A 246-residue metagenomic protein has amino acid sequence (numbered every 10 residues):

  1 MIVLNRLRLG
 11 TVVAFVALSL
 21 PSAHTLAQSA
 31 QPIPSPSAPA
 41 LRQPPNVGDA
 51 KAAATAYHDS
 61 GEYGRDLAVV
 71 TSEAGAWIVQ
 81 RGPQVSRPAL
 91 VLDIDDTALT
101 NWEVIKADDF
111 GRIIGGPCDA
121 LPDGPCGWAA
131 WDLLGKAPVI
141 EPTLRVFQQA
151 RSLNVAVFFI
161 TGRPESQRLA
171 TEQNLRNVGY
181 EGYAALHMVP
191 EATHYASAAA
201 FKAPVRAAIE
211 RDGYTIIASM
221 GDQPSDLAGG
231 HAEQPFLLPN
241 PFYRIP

Functional and structural regions predicted by a protein language model:
I2-L4, H24-L92: Non-catalytic pre-domain segments flanking phosphatase-related domains
G10-P21: Bacterial N-terminal signal peptides
A30-P34, A40-L41, P45, G61 (+2 more regions): C-terminal cap/substrate-recognition subdomain and adjoining C-terminal extension of metal-dependent phosphatase-like
Y63-V70, A74, V139-V146, Q167 (+2 more regions): Stable alpha-helical elements in mature extracytoplasmic
E73, W77-Q84, T97, N101 (+4 more regions): Structured segments of extracytoplasmic/periplasmic soluble domains in secreted or envelope-associated proteins
G82-A89, A98-A137, S152: Active-site neighborhood of HAD-like aspartate-dependent phosphohydrolases
V91-D93, F159, M220: Short hydrophobic beta-strand that contains or immediately precedes a catalytic carboxylate
A130-F158, E165-S166: Short, acidic loop-to-helix structural element flanking the phosphoryl-transfer center in phosphate-processing enzymes
